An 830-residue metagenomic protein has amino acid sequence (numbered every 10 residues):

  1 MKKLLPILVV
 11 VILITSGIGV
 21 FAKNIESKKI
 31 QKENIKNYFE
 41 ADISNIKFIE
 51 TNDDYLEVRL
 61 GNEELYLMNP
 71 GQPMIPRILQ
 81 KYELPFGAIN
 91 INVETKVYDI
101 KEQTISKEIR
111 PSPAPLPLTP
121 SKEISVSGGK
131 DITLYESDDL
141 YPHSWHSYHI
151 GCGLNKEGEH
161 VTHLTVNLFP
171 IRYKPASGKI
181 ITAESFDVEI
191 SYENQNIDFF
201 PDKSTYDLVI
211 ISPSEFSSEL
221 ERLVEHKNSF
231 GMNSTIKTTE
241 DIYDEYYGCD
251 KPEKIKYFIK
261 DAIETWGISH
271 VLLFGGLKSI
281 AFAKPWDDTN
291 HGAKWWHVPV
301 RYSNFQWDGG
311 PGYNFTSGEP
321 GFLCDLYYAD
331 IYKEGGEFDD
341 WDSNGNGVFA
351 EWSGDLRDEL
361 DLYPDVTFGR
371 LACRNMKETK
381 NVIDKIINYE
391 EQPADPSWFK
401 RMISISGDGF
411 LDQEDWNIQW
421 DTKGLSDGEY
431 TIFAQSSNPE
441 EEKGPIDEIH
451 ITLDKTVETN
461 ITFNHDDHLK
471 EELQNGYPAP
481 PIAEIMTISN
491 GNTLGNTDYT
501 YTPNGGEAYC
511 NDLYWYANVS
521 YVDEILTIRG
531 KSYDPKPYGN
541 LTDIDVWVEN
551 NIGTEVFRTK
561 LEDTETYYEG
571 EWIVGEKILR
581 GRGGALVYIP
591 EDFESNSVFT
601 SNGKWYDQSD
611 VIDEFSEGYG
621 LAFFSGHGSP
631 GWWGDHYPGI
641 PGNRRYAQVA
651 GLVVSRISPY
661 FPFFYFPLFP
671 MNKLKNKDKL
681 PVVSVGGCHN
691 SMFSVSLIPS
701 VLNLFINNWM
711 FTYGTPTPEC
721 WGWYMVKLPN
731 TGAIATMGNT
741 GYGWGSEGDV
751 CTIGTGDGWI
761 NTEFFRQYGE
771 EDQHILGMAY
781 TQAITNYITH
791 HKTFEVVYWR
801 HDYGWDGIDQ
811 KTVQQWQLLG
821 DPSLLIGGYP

Functional and structural regions predicted by a protein language model:
M1-I30, V271, M737: Secretory targeting signatures
I25-I242, D250-L273: Extracellular pro-sequences of secreted precursors
M232-I268, F410, E414, I589-F624 (+2 more regions): Functional beta-strand-loop-alpha-helix junction segments that form "active/interaction loops" within catalytic
D241, K278, S406, G686-Y829: Active-site-proximal C-terminal subdomain of hydrolase catalytic domains
G309-K385, Y637-W759: Catalytic cores of nucleophile-dependent amide-cleaving enzymes
D421, E441, D447-D498, P503 (+1 more regions): Flexible, low-complexity linkers/stalks enriched in Thr/Pro that connect modular domains
N438, G530-P537, N550: Extracellular acidic, Ser/Thr/Pro-rich low-complexity tracts
